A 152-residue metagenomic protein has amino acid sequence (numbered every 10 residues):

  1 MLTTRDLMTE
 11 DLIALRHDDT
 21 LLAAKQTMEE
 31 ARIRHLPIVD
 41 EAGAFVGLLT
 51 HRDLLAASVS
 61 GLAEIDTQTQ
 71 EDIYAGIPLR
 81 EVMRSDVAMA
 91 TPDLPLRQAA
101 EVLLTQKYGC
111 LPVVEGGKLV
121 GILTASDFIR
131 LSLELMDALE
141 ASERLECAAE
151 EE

Functional and structural regions predicted by a protein language model:
M1-D11, H51-A88, P95, A100-L104 (+1 more regions): Tandem CBS (Bateman) regulatory domains
L15-R32, I38-V39, M89-K107, V114 (+1 more regions): The conserved cystathionine-beta-synthase
D19-I65: Acidic (E/D-rich), amphipathic helical modules within compact regulatory domains
R34, G47-T50, V114, I122-I129: Short hydrophobic beta-strand motif reused across regulatory alpha/beta modules
